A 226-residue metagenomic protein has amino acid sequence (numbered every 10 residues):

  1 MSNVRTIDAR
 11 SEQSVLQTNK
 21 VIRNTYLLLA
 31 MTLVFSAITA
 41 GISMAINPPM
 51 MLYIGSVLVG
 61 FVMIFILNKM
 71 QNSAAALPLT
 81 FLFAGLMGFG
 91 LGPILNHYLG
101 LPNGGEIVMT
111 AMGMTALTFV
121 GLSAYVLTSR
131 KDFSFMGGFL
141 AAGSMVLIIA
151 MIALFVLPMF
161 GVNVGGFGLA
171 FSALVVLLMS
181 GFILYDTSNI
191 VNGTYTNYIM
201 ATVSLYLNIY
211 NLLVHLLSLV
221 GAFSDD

Functional and structural regions predicted by a protein language model:
M1-D226: A hydrophobic alpha-helical transmembrane-helix feature that marks the membrane cores and membrane-interface segments
